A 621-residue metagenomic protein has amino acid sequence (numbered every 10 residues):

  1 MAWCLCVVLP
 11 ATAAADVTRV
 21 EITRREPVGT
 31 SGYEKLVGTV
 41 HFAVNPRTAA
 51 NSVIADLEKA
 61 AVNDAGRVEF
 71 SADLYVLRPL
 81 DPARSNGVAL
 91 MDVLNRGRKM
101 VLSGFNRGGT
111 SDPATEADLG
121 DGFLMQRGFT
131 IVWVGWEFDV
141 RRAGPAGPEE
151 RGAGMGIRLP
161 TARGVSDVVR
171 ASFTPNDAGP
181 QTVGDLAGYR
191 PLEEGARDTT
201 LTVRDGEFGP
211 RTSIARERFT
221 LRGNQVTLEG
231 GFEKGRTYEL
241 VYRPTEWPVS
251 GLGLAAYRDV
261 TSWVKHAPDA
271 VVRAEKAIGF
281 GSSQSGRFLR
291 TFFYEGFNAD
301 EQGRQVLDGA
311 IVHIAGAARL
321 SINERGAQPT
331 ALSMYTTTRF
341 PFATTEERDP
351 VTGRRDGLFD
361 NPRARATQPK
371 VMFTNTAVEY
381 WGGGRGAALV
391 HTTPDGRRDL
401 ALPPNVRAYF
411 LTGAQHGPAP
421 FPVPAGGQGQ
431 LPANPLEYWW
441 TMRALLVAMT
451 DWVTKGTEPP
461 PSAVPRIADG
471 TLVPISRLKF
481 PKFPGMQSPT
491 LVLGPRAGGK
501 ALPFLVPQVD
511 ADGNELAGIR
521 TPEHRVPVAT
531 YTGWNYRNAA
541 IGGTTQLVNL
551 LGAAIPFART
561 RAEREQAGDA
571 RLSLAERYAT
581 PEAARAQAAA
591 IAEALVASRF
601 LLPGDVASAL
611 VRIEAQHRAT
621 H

Functional and structural regions predicted by a protein language model:
M1-P10: Bacterial N-terminal signal peptides
A15-H621: C-terminal His-loop and adjacent cap/lid subdomain of alpha/beta-hydrolase
